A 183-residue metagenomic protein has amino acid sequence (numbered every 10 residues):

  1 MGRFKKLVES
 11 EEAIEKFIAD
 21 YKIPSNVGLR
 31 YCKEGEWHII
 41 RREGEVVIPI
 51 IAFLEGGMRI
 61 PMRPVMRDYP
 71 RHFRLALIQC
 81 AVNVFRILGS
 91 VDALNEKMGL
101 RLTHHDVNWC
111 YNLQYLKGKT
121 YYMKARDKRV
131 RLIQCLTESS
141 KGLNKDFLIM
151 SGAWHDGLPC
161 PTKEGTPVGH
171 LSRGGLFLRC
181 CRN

Functional and structural regions predicted by a protein language model:
M1-N183: Residue-register detector that marks a fixed positional context within folded domains
